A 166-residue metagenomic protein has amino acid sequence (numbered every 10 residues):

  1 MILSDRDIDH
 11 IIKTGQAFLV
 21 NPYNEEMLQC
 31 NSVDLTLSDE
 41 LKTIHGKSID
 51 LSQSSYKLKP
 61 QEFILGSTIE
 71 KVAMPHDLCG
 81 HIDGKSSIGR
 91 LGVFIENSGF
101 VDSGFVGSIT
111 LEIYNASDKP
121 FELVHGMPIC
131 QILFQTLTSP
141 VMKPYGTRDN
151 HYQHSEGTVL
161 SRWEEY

Functional and structural regions predicted by a protein language model:
M1-Y166: DUTPase catalytic domain/fold
